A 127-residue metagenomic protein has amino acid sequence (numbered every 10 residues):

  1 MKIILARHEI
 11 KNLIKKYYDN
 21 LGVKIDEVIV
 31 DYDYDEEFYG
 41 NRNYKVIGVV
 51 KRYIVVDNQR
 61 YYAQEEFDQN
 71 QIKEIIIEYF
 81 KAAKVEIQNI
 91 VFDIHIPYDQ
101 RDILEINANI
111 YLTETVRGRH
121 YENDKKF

Functional and structural regions predicted by a protein language model:
M1-K126: Protein-protein interaction and targeting regions used for scaffolding, dimerization, and localization
